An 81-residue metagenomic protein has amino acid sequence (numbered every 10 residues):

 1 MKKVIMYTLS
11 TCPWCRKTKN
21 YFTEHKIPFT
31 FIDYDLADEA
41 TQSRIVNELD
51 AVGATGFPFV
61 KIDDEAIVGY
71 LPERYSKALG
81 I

Functional and structural regions predicted by a protein language model:
M1-I27: Local sequence-structure signature of Cys/Sec-based thiol-disulfide redox active-site neighborhoods
P13, A40, R74: Short alpha-helical
C15, E39, G69: Loop/helix-junction capping segments adjacent to catalytic residues or to phosphate/diphosphate-binding pockets
N20, E24, N47, P58: Surface-exposed charge patches
T30-I32: General small-molecule cofactor/ligand-binding pocket signal
Y34-T55: Thioredoxin-like thiol-disulfide oxidoreductase module
K61-I81: Non-catalytic, surface beta->alpha helical segment in thiol-disulfide oxidoreductase systems
